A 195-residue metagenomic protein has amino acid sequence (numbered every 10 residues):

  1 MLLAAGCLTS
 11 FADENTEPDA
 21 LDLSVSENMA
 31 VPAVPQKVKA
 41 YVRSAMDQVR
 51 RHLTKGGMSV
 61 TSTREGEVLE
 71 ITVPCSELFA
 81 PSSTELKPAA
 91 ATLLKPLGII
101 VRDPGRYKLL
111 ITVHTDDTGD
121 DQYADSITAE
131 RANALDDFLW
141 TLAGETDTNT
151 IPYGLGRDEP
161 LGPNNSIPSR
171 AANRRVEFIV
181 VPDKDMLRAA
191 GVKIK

Functional and structural regions predicted by a protein language model:
M1-V68: N-terminal targeting leaders that direct proteins to extracytoplasmic destinations
L21-L23, A30-P35, L69-T72, T112 (+2 more regions): A broad, low-specificity signal for short, low-complexity segments enriched in glycine/proline and polar/charged
V34-M46, L53-K55, R64-K95, T115-Q122: Short, solvent-exposed beta-strand/turn patches at coil↔beta or beta↔helix junctions that act as interaction loops
D47-S59, F79-T112, F178, D185-V192: Periplasmic peptidoglycan-binding/anchoring modules of Gram-negative envelope and division proteins
S59-T61, V68-P74, L78, K108-T112 (+3 more regions): Soluble periplasmic/extracytoplasmic beta-strand elements of cell-envelope proteins
V60-S62, L69, V101, I167-S169: Short secondary-structure boundary/capping segments
H114-I194: Periplasmic OmpA-like peptidoglycan-binding domain that tethers envelope proteins to the cell wall
